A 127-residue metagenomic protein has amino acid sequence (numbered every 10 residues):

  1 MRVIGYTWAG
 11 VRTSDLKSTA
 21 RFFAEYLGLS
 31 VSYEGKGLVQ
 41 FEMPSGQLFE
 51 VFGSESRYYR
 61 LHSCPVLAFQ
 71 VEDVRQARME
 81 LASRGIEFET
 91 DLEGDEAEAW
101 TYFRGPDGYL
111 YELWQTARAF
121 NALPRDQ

Functional and structural regions predicted by a protein language model:
M1-K17, P65-L67, A117-Q127: N-terminal beta-strand motif that seeds the catalytic metal site of vicinal oxygen chelate
M1-R2, R78-Q127: Vicinal oxygen chelate
I4, G10-F49: Core segments of cupin and vicinal oxygen chelate
T7, L27-G28, G37, P65 (+3 more regions): Residue-level marker for the onset of beta-strands and adjacent loop->beta junctions in well-ordered domains
D15, D73, G105: Acidic di-acidic motifs
S18-T19, V74-R78: Short, conserved charged micro-motifs
S30-S63, R104, L110-A117: Conserved short beta-strand elements that form part of the metal-binding/catalytic scaffold of enzyme active sites
